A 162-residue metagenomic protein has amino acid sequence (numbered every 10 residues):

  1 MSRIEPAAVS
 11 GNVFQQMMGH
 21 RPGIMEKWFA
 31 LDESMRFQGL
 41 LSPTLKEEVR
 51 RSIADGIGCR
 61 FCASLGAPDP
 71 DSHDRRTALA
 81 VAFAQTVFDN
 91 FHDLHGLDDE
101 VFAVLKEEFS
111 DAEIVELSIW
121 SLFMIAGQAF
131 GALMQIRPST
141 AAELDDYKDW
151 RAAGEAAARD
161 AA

Functional and structural regions predicted by a protein language model:
M1-A162: Hydrophobic alpha-helical segments
